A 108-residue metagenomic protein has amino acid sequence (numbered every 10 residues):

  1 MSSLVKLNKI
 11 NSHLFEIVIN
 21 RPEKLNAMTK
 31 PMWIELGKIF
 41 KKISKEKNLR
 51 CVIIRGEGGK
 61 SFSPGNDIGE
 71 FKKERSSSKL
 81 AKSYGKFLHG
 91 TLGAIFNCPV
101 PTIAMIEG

Functional and structural regions predicted by a protein language model:
M1-R55, G93: Conserved CoA-thioester-binding segment of acyl-CoA-metabolizing enzymes
L4, G56-A94: Glycine- (often His-adjacent) and acidic-residue-rich active-site loop that binds/positions the CoA thioester
M28-T29, N66, R75, I106: Short, flexible helix/strand-to-coil boundary loops that buttress conserved ligand/catalytic motifs in alpha/beta
R55-G56, I106: Short beta-strand/turn micro-motifs composed of small residues that flank or help shape donor/cofactor-binding pockets
L92-G108: Glycine-rich beta-to-alpha active-site loop
